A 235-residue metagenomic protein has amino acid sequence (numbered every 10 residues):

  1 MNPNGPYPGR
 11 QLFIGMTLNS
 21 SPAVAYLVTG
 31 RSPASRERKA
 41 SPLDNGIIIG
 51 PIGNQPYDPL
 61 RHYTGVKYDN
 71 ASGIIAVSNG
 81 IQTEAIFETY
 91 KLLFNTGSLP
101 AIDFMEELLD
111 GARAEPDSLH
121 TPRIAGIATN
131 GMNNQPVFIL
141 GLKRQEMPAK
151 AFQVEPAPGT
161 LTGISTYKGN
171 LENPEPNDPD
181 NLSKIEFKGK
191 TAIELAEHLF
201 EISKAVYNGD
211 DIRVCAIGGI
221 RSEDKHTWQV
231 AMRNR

Functional and structural regions predicted by a protein language model:
M1-R235: Conserved short alpha-helical segments that host acidic/polar catalytic motifs at enzyme active sites
